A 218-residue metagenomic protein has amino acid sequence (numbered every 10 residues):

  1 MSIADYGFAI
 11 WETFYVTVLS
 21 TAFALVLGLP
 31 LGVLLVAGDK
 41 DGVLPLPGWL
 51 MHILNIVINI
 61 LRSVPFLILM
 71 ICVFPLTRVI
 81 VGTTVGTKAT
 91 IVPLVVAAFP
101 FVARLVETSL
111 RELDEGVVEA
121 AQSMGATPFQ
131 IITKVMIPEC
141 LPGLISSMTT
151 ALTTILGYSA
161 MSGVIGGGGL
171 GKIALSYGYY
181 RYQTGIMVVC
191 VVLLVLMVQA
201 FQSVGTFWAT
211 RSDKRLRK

Functional and structural regions predicted by a protein language model:
G7-G38: Transmembrane alpha-helix signature in integral membrane proteins
F8, E12-V16, N59-F99, I186-C190: Loop-to-helix entry region at the N-terminal start of transmembrane alpha-helices in multi-pass membrane transporters
V18, P128-M161: Transmembrane alpha-helices
V26-L31, K88-V92, V96-V118, M148-T149 (+2 more regions): Membrane-embedded alpha-helices of multi-pass transport/permease systems
L34-C72, L94, F99, R104-T108: Cytoplasmic-entry segments and transmembrane alpha-helices of multi-pass inner-membrane transporters
L34-D41, M187-K218: C-terminal transmembrane helix and the adjacent membrane-cytosol boundary/short C-terminal tail of inner/organellar
L76, S147-L196: Non-cytoplasmic
L110-C140, G167, Y180: Short helix-to-coil transition segments within interhelical loops that connect adjacent transmembrane helices
